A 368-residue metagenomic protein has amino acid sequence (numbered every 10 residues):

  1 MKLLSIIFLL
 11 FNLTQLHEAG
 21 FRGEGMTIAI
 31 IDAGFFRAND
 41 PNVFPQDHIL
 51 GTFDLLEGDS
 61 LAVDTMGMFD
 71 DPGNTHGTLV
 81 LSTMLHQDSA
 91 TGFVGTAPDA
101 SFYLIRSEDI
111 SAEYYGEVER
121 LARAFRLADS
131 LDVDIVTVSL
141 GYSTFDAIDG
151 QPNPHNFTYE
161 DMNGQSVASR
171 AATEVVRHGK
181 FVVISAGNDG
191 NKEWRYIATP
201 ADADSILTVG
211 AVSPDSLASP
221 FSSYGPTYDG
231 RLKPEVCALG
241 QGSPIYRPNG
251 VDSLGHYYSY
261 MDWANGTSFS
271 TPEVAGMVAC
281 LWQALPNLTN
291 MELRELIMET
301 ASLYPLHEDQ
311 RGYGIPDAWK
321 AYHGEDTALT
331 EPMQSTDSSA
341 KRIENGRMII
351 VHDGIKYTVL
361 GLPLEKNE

Functional and structural regions predicted by a protein language model:
M1, F8-L10, V133-T137, Q283-M333: C-terminal subdomain of the subtilisin-like protease fold in secreted/lumenal serine endopeptidases
L13, G77, L81, V118-F125 (+9 more regions): Extracytoplasmic/secreted envelope proteins and their assembly/folding machinery, especially bacterial periplasmic
Q15-E117, L131-D134, F145-A147, R177-G179 (+5 more regions): Subtilisin-like serine protease catalytic core
H17, R22, Q87, S107-S205 (+3 more regions): Substrate-binding/access-modulating region of protease and related hydrolase catalytic domains
I30-G34, T83-Q87, I105-D109, V138-Y142 (+7 more regions): Active-site-proximal beta-strand/loop segments in catalytic clefts of secreted hydrolases
D32, F53-S60, A201-Q283, K320: Extracellular S/T/G-rich loop segment that most often corresponds to the catalytic His/Ser-adjacent loop
L81-M84, I105-D109, Y196, G240-R311: Hydrolase catalytic cores
H323-I355, P363-K366: Residue-level detector of functionally pivotal "anchor" positions at catalytic/ligand-binding pockets or at interdomain
